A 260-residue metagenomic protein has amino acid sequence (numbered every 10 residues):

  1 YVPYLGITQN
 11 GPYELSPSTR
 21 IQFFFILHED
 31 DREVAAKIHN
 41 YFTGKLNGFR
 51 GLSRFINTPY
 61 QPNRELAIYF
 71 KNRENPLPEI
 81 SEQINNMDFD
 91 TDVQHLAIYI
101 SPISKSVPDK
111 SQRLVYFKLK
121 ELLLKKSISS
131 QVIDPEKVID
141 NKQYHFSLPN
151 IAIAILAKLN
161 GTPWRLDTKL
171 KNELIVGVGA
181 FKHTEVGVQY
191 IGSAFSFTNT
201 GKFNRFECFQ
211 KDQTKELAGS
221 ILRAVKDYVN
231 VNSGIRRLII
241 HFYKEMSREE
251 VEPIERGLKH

Functional and structural regions predicted by a protein language model:
Y1-H260: Long, low-complexity, intrinsically disordered terminal regions
